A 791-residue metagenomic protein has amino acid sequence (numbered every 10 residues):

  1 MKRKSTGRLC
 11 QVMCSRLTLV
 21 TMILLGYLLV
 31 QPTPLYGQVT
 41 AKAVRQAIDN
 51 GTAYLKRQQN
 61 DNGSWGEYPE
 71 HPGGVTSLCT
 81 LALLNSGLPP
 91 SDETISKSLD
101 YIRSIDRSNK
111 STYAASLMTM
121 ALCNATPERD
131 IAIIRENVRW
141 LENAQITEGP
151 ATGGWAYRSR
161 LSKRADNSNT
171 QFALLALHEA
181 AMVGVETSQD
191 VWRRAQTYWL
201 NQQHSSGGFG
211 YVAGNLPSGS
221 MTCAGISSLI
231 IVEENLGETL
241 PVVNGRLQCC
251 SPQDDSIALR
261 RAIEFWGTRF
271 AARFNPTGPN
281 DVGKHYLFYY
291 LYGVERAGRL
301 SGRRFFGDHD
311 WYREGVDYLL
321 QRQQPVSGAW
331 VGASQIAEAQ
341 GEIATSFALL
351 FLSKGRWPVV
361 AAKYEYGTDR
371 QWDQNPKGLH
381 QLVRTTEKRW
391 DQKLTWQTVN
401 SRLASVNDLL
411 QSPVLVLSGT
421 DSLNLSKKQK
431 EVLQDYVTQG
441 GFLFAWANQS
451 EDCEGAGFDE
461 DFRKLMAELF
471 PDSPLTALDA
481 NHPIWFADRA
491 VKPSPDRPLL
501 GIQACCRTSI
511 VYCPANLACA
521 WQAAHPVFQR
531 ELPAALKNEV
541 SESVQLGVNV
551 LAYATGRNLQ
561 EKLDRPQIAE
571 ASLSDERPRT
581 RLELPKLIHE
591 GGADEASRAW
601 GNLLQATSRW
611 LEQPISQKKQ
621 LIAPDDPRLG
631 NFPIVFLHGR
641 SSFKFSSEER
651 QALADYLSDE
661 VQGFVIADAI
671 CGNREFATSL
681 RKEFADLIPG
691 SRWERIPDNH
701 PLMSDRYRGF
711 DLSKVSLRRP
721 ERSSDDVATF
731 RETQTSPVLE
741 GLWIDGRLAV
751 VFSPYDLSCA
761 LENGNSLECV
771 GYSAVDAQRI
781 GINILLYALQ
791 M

Functional and structural regions predicted by a protein language model:
M1-S15: N-terminal secretory signal peptides that target proteins for export/translocation
R16-P32: Bacterial N-terminal signal peptides
G37-N50, S64-T94, R107-R139, N143-R193 (+3 more regions): An alpha-helical repeat/solenoid feature that recognizes helix-turn-helix modules
L81, T119-M120, L174-L175, S227 (+11 more regions): Structural recognition of the beta-strand scaffold that forms the well-ordered cores of secreted hydrolase catalytic
T94, G378-K464, E468-L469, C513-P514 (+4 more regions): Helical hinge/lid and interdomain linker segments adjacent to catalytic or ligand-binding clefts that mediate domain
D106-K110, N124-P127, T147-E148, L161-R164 (+21 more regions): Solvent-exposed loop/turn segments at secondary-structure junctions within structured extracellular/periplasmic domains
K354-V414, S418-S422, L517-A518, H525-I634 (+2 more regions): Aromatic-Pro/Gly-enriched surface loop or interdomain linker that acts as a lid/target-recognition segment
S450-N549, P578-E583, N673-N763, S773 (+1 more regions): An acidic, glycine-rich "communication" segment
